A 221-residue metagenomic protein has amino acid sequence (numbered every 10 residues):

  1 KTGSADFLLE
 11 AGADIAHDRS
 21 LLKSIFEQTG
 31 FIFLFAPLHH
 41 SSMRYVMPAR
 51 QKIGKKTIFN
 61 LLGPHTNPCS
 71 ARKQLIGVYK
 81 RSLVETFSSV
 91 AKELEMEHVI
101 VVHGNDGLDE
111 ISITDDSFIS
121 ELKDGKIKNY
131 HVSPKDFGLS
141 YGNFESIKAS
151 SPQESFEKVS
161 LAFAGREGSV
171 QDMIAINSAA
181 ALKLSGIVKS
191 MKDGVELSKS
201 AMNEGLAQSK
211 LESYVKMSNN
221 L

Functional and structural regions predicted by a protein language model:
K1-T2, F7-E10: Short, structured segments at the rim of ligand-binding sites
L9-A16, L21-L221: Glycine-rich anion-binding loops and their surrounding alpha/beta cores
